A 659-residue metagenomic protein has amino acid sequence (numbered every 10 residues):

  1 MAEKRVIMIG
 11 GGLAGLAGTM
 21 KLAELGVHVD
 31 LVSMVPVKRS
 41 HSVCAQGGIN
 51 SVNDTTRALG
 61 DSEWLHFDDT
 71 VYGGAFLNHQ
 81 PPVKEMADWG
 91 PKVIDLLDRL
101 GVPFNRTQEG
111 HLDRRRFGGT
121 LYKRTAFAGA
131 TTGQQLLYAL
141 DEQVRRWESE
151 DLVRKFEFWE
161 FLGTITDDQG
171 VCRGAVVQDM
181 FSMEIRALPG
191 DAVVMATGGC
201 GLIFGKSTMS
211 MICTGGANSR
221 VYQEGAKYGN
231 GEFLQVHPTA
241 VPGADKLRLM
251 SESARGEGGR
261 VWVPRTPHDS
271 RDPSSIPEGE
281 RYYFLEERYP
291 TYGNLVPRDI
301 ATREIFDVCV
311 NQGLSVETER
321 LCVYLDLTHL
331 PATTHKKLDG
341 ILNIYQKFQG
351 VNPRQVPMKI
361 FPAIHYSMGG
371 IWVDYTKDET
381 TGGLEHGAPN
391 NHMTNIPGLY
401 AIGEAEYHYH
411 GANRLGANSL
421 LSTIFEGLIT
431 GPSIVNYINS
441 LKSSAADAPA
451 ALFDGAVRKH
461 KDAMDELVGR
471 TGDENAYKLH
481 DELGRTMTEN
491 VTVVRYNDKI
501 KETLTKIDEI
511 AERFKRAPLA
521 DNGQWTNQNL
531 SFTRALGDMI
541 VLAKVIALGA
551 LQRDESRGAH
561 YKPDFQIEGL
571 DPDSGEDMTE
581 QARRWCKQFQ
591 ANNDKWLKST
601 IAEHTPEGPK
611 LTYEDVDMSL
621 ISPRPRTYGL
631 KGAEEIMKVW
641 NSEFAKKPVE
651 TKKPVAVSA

Functional and structural regions predicted by a protein language model:
M1-R5, G18-K21, L25, P36-K38 (+9 more regions): Glycine- and aromatic-enriched mobile tails/lids
A2-K4, M183-A192, N395: Core beta-strand elements of the Rossmann-like FAD/NAD(P) dinucleotide-binding domain in flavoenzyme oxidoreductases
G10-L13: Glycine-rich Rossmann-fold phosphate-binding loop(s) that bind the pyrophosphate of adenine dinucleotide cofactors
V27-S33, N230: Short beta-strand "acidic-cap" motif of Rossmann-like dinucleotide-binding folds
V35-D69, Q235, K246-L249: Conserved N-terminal glycine-rich FAD pyrophosphate-binding loop of Rossmann-like flavoproteins
V93, D98-E184, A196, G205 (+1 more regions): Conserved redox-cofactor binding core of oxidoreductases
A192-R248, E317, H410-S433: Glycine-rich loop(s) and the adjacent beta-strand/alpha-helix scaffold that form part
R220, A226-K359, S433: An anion/pyrophosphate-binding glycine-rich loop and adjacent beta-alpha core in soluble alpha-beta enzymes
